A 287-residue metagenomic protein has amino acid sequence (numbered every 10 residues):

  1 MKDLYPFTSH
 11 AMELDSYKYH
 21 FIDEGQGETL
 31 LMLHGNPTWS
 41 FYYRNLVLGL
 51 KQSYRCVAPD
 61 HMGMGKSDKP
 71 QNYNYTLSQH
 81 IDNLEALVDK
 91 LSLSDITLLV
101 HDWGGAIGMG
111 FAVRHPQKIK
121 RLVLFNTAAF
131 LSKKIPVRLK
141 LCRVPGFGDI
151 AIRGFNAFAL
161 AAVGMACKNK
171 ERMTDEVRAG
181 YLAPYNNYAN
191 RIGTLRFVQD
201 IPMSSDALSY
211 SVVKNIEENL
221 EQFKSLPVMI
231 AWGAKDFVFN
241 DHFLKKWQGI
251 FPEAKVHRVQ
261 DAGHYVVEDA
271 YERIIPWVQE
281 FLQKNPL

Functional and structural regions predicted by a protein language model:
K2, Q26, D261: A conserved catalytic-core segment of Leloir-type glycosyltransferases
K2-A11, Y19, Y42, V57 (+5 more regions): Flexible "cap/lid" subdomain of the alpha/beta-hydrolase fold that forms the substrate-access gate
D15-D23: A short loop-to-beta-strand scaffold at the N-terminal edge of the catalytic core in hydrolase folds
D23-K66: Conserved HGGG/HGGXW glycine-rich cap/lid loop of the alpha/beta-hydrolase fold
T29, W39, F158, N190 (+1 more regions): Short phosphate-engaging motifs
L33-H34, A231, V259-A262: Short hydrophobic "strand-cap" motifs at the C-terminus of beta-strands
A262-Y271, I275: Catalytic histidine-centered segment of alpha/beta-hydrolase-like enzymes
